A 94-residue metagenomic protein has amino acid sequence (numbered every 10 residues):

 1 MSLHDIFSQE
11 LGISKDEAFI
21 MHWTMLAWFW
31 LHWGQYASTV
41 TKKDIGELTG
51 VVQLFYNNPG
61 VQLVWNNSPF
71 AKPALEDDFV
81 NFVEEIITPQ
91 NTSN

Functional and structural regions predicted by a protein language model:
M1-N94: Amphipathic alpha-helical "stem/stalk" segments
